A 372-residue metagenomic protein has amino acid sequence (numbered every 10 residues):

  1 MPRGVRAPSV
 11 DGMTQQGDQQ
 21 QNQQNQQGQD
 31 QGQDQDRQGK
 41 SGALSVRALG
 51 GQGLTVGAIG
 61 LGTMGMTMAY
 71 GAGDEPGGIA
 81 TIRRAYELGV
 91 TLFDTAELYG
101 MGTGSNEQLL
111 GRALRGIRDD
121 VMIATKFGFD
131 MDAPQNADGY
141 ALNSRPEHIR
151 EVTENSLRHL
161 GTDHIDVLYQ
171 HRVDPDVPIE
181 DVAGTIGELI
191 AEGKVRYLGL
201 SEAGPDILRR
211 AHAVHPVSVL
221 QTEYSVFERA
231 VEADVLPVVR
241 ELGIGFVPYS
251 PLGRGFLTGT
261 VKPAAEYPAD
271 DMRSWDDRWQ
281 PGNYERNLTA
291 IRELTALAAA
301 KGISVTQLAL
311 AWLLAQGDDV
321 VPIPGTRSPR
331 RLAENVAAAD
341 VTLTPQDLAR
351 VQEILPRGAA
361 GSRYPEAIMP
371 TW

Functional and structural regions predicted by a protein language model:
P2-D18, D34-L44, E241, A269-A296 (+4 more regions): Terminal-tail/helix-coil boundary detector
P2-V121, T371-W372: N-terminal binding-site loop/beta-alpha segment at the start of enzyme catalytic domains that lines or forms
L49, L61, G78, F93 (+13 more regions): Conserved, mostly hydrophobic/aromatic
G51-Y70, A124-Y140, H164, Y169: N-terminal small/glycine-rich loop or linker at the start of catalytic domains across soluble metabolic enzymes
T55-I59, G89-T91, I117-V121, T162-D166 (+5 more regions): Short, well-ordered coil/turn segments that N-cap beta-strands
M64, A96-L98, K126-D130, Q170-V173 (+4 more regions): Active-site beta-loop-alpha junctions enriched in small/polar residues
A133-A230, D234, G245: Glycine/proline-rich, positively charged, aromatic-decorated active-site loop/lid region on the catalytic face
V231-A269, S304: Aromatic-lined glycan-binding groove of carbohydrate-active enzymes
